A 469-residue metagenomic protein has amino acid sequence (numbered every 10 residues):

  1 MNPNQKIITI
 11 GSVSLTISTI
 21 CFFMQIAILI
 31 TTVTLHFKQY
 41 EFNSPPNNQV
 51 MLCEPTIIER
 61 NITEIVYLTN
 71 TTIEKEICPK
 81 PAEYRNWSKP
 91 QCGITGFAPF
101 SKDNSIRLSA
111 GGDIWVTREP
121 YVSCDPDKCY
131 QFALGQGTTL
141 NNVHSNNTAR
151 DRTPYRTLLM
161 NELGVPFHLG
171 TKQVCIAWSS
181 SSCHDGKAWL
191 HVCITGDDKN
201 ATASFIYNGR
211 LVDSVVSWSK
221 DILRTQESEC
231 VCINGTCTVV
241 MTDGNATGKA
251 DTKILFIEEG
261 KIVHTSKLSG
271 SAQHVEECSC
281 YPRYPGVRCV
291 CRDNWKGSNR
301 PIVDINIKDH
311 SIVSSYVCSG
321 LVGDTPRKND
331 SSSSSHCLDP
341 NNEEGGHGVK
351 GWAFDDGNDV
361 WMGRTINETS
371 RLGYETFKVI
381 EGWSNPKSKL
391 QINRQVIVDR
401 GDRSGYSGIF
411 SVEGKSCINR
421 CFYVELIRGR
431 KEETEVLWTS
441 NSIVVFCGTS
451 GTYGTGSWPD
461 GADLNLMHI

Functional and structural regions predicted by a protein language model:
N2-K38: Single-pass membrane-anchoring alpha-helices
T32-M51, K80: Membrane-proximal alpha-helical anchors
L52-I77: Serine/threonine-rich low-complexity intrinsically disordered regions
P79-D113, R118-C129, A133-Q173, H184-L223 (+5 more regions): Beta-rich carbohydrate-recognition and catalytic domains
P120, S179-S181, Q226-E229, E276-S279 (+2 more regions): Beta-propeller and closely related beta-sheet repeat lectin domains
V239, N419-F422: Noncatalytic modules at the cell exterior or secretory-pathway interfaces, chiefly beta-strand-rich lectin/adhesion
G414-I418: Surface-exposed, short loops/turns at beta-strand junctions within beta-sandwich domains
